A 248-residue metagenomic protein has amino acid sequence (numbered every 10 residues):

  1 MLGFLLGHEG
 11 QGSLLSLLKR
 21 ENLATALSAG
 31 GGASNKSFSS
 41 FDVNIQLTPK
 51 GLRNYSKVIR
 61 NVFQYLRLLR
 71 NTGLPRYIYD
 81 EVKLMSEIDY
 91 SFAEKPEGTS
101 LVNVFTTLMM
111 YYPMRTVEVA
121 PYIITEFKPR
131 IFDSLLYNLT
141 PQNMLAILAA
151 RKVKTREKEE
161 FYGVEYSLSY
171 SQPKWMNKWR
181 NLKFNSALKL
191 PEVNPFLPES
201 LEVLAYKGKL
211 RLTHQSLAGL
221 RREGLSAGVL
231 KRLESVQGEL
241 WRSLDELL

Functional and structural regions predicted by a protein language model:
M1-L248: Mature, solvent-exposed C-terminal subdomains and processed small-chain segments of exported/organellar
